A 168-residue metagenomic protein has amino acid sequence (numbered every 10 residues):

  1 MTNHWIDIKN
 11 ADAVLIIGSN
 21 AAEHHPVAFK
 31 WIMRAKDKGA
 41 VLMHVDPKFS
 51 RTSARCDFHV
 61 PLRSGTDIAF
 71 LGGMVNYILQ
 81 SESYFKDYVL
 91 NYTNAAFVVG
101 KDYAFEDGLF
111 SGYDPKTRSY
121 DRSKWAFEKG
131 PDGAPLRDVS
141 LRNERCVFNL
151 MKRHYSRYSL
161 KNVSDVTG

Functional and structural regions predicted by a protein language model:
M1-V14: Glycine-rich oxoanion-binding loops at beta->alpha junctions
D7, R34, R51-T52: Hydrophobic/aromatic ligand-binding patch that stacks against planar heteroaromatic rings of cofactors or nucleotides
I16-A22, L160-K161: The substrate-binding groove and active-site-proximal loops of carbohydrate-active enzymes, especially glycoside
A21-K30: Glycine/threonine-rich flexible loop motifs
A35-L42: A short helix->loop->beta-strand "cap" motif at the edges of active sites that frequently abuts
V45: The conserved SAM/SAH-binding core of class I Rossmann-like methyltransferase domains, concentrating on the hydrophobic
K48-T167: Long, well-ordered, tryptophan-enriched scaffold segments
